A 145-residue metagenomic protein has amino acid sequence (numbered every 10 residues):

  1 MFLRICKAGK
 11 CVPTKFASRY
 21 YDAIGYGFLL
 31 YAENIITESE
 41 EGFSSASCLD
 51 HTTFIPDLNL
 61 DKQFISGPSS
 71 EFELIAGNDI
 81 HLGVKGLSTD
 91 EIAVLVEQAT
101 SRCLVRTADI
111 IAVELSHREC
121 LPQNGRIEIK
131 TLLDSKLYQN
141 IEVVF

Functional and structural regions predicted by a protein language model:
M1-I110, H117-F145: Catalytic-core "active-site belt" of small-molecule-metabolizing enzymes, emphasizing His/Asp/Glu-rich regions
